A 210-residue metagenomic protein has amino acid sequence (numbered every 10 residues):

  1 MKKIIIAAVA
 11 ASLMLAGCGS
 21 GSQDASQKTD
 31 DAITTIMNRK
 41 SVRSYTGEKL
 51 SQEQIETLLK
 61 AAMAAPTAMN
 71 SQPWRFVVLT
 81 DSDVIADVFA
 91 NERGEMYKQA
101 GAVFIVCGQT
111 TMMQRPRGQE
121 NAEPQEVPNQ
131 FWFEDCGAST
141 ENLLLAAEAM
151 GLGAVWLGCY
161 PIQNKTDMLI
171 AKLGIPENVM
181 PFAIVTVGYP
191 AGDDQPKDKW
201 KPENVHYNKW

Functional and structural regions predicted by a protein language model:
M1-I4: Positively charged n-region of N-terminal signal peptides that target proteins for export
A7-A16: Bacterial N-terminal signal peptides
L15-W210: Acidic, surface-exposed loops and disordered segments
